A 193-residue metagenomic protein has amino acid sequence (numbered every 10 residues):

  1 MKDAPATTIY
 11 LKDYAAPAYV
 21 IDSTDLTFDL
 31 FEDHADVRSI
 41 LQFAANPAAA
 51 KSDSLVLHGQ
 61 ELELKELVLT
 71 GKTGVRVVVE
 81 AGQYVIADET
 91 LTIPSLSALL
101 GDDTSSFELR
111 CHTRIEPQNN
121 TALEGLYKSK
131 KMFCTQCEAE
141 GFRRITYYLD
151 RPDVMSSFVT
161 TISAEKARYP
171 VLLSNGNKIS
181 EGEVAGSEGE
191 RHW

Functional and structural regions predicted by a protein language model:
M1-W193: Acidic/His-enriched low-complexity segments
